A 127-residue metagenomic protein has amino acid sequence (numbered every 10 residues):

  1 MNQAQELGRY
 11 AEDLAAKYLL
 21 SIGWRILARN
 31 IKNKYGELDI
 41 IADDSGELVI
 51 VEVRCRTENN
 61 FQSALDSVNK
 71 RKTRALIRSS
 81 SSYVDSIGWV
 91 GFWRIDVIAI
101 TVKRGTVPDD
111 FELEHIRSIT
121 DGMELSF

Functional and structural regions predicted by a protein language model:
M1-R29: Acidic-basic catalytic patches of nuclease active cores, encompassing PD-(D/E)XK and other metal-cofactor nuclease
L19, I40-F61, L76: Conserved catalytic cores of phosphodiester-cleaving nucleases, focusing on short active-site segments
R25, L48, F92: Hydrophobic "anchor" residues on beta-strands that sit immediately upstream of conserved functional sites
N33-G36: Short acidic/glycine-enriched loop/turn segments that link adjacent beta-strands
D39-A42, A99-T101: Conserved protein-kinase catalytic-loop segment immediately C-terminal to the catalytic Asp of the HRD motif
T57-S82: Mg2+/Mn2+-dependent nuclease catalytic core
S86-F127: Domain-level recognition of nuclease-like catalytic cores that cleave nucleotide substrates
